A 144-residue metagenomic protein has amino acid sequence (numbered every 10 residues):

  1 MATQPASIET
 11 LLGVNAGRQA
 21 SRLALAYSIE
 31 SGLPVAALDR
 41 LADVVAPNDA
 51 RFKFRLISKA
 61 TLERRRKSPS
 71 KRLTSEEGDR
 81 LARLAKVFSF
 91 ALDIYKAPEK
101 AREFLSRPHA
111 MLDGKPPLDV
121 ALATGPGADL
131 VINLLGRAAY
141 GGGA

Functional and structural regions predicted by a protein language model:
M1-A144: Non-transmembrane "mature" sequence context
